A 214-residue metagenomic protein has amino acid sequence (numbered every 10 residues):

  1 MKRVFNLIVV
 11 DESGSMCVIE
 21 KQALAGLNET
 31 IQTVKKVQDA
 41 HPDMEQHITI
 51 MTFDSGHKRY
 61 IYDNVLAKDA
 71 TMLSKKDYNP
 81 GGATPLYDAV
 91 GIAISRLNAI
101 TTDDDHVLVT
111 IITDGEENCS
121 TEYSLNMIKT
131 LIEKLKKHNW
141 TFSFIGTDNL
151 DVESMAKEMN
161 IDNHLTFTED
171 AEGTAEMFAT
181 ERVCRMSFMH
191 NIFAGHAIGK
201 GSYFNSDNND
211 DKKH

Functional and structural regions predicted by a protein language model:
M1-H214: Acidic, low-complexity intrinsically disordered regions
